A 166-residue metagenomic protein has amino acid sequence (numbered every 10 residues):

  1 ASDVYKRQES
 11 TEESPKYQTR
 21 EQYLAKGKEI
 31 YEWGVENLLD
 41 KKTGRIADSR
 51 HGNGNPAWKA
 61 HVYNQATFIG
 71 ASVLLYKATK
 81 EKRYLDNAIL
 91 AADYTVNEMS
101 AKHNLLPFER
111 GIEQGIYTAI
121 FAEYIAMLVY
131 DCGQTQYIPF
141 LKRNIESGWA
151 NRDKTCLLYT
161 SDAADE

Functional and structural regions predicted by a protein language model:
A1-Q8, Y159-E166: Conserved small/polar residues in nucleotide/adenosyl-binding loops
S2-T19, T67-E81, I120-Q134: Well-ordered alpha-helical scaffold segments within catalytic/enzyme domains
R7-P15, R20-S72: Active-site cradle of extracellular carbohydrate-active enzymes
S10, K16-N37, K80-E98, G133-N151: Extended, well-ordered alpha-helical scaffold segments
V35-K59, N97-I112, A150-S161: Glycine- and aromatic-rich loop/turn segments at beta-sheet edges
K59-A71, L75-A78, R83-A91, T95: Flexible, glycine-rich surface segments
K59-T67, E109-E123: Amphipathic alpha-helical protein-interaction segments enriched in hydrophobic
R110-T118, Y130-L141: Short amphipathic alpha-helix initiation/capping segments at coil-to-helix junctions
